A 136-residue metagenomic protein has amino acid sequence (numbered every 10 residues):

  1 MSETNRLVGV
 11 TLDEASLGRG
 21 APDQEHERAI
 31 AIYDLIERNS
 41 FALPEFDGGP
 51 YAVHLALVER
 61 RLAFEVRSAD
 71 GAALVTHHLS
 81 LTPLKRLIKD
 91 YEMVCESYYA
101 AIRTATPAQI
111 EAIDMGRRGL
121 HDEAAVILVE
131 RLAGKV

Functional and structural regions predicted by a protein language model:
M1-H54: Charge-rich, low-complexity N-terminal segments
E3, E14, E25-E27, E37 (+8 more regions): Glutamate identity and glutamate-enriched acidic tracts
L12, L17, I30-I32, I36 (+4 more regions): Weak global preference for isoleucine
E59-A125: Negatively charged, Asp/Glu-rich surface segments that serve as flexible interaction/assembly modules
V126-V136: Alpha-helical oligomerization segments
